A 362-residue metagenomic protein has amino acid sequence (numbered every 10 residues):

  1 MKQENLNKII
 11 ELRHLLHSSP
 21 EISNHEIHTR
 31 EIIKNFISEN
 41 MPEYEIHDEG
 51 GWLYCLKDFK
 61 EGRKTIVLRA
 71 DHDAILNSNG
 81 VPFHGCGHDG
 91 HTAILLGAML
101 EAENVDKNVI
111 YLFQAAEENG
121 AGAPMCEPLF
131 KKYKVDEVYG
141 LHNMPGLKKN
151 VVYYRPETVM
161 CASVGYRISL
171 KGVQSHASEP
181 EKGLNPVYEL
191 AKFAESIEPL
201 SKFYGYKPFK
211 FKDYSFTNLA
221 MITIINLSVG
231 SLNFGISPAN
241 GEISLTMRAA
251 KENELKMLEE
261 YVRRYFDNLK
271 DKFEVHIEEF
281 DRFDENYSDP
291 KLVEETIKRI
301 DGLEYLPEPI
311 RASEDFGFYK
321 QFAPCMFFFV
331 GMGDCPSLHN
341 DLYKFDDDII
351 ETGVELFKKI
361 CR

Functional and structural regions predicted by a protein language model:
K2-G85, D89-L96, L100-K107: Acidic/His- and Gly-rich active-site-bordering loop/insert found across diverse amide/peptide-bond hydrolases
L16, L68, H88, Y111 (+7 more regions): Divalent metal-coordination and catalytic microenvironments
E26, E45, K202-M221, D271-E278 (+1 more regions): Flexible, glycine/charged-enriched surface loops at secondary-structure junctions
W52-L56, A74-G85, D89-G90, V105-M221 (+3 more regions): Histidine/acidic-residue-rich, glycine-tolerant segments that coordinate divalent metal ions
V67-R69, Y166-K171, F327-M332: Non-cysteine beta-strand/loop elements that form the S-adenosyl-L-methionine
T223-G230, T246-M247, V275-I297, P307-G317 (+1 more regions): A short beta-alpha structural unit
I224-V229, N233-I277: Oxyanion-binding "anion nests"
E304-C361: Zn-dependent metallopeptidase/amidohydrolase metal-coordination segment
